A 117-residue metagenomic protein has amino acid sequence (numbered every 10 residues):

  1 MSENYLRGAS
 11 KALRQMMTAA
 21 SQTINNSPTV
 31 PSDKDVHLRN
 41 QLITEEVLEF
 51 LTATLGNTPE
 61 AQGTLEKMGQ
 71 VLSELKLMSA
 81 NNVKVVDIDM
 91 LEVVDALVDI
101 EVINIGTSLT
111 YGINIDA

Functional and structural regions predicted by a protein language model:
M1-L97, E101-A117: Flexible "arm" and connector segments at domain edges
